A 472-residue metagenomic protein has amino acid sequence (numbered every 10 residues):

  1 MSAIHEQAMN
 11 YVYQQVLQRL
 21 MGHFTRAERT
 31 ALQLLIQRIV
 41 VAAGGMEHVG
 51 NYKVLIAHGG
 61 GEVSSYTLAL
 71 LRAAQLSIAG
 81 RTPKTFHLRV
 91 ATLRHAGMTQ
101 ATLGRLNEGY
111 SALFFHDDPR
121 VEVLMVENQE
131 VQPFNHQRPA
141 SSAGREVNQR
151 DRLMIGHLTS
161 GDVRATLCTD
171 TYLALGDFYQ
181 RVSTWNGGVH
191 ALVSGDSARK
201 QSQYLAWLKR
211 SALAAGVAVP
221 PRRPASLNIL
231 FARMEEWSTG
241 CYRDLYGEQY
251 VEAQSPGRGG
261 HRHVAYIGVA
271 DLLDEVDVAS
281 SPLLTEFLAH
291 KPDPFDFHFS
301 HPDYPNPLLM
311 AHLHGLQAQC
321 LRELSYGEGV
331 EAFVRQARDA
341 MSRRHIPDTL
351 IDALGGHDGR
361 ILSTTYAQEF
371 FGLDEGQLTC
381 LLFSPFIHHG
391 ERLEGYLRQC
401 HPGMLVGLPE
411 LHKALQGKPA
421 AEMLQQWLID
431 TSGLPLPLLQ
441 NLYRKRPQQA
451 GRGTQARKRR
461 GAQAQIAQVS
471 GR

Functional and structural regions predicted by a protein language model:
M1-N51, H87-S111, H116-R472: Nucleotide-activated chemistry modules centered on ATP-dependent adenylation/adenylyltransferase
M46-G80, L284: A phosphate-binding catalytic loop at a beta-strand-loop-alpha-helix junction that coordinates phosphoryl groups
